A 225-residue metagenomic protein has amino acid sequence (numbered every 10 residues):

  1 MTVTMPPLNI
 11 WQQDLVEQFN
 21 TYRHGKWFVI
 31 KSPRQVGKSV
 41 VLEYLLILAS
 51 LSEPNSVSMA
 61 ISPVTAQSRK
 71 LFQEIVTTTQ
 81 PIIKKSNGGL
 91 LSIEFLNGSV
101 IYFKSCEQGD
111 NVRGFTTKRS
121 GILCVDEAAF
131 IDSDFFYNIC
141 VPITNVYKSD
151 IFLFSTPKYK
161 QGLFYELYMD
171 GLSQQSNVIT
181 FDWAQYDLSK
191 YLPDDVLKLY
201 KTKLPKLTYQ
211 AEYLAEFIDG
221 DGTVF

Functional and structural regions predicted by a protein language model:
M1-W27: Pre-P-loop entry segment of helicase/translocase ATPase cores
H24-L45: Walker A/P-loop
R34, V64, S105-Q108, F154-Y159 (+1 more regions): A short beta-strand-to-loop transition that corresponds to the Sensor-1 phosphate-sensing loop of AAA+ P-loop ATPases
S56-S68: Conserved RecA-like ASCE P-loop NTPase motor core of nucleic-acid helicases/translocases
A66-G121, F217: Inter-Walker segment of RecA-like/P-loop motor cores
C124-V125: Hydrophobic residues in beta-strands of the RecA-like P-loop NTPase core, especially within AAA+ ATPase
A128-D187: Signature of the SF2 helicase/ATPase Hel1-core->accessory helical subdomain module
Y186-F225: ATPase catalytic-site recognition across NTP-hydrolyzing enzymes
